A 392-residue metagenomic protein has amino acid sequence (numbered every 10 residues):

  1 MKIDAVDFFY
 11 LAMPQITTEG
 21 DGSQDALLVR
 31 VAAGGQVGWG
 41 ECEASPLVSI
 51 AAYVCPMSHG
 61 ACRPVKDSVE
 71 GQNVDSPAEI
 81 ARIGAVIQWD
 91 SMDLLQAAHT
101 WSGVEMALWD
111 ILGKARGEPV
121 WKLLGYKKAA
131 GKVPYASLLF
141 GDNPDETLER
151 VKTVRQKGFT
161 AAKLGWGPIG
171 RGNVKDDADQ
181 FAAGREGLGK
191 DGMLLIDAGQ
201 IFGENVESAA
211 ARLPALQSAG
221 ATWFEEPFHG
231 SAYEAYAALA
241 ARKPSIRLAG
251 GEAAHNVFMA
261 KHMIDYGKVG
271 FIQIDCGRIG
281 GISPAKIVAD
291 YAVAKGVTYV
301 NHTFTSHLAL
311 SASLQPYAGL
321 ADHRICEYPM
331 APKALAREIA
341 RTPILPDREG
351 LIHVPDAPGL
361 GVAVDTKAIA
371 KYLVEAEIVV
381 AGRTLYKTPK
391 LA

Functional and structural regions predicted by a protein language model:
M1-I50, A331-I339, L391-A392: Structured beta-strand/loop patches that form or line metal/cofactor-binding pockets in enzymes
I3, G35, V104, G117 (+6 more regions): Conserved, mostly hydrophobic/aromatic
A32, Q36-A115, L391: Metal- or metallocofactor-binding catalytic centers and their adjacent structured scaffolds across diverse enzyme
H99, E105-G141: Glycine-rich, aromatic-flanked loop segments that form ligand/cofactor-binding clefts across common enzyme folds
A130-A238, K243: Metal-dependent enolase-superfamily TIM-barrel catalytic cores that perform enediolate-based chemistry
P214, G220, S231-G250, A254-L351 (+1 more regions): Shared catalytic-loop signature of beta/alpha-barrel
L360-A392: Extended hydrophobic packing segments that form well-structured cores
